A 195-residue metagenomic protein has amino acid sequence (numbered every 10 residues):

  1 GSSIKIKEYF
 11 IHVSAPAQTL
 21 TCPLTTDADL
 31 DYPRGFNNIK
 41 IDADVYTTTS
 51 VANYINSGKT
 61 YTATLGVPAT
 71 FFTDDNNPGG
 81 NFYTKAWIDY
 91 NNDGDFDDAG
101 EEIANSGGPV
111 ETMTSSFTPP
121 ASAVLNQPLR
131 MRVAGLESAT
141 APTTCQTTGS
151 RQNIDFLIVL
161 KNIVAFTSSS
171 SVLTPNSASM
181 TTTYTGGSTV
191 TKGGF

Functional and structural regions predicted by a protein language model:
I4-T167, S171, T183-G194: A broad "non-catalytic interaction surface" signal
